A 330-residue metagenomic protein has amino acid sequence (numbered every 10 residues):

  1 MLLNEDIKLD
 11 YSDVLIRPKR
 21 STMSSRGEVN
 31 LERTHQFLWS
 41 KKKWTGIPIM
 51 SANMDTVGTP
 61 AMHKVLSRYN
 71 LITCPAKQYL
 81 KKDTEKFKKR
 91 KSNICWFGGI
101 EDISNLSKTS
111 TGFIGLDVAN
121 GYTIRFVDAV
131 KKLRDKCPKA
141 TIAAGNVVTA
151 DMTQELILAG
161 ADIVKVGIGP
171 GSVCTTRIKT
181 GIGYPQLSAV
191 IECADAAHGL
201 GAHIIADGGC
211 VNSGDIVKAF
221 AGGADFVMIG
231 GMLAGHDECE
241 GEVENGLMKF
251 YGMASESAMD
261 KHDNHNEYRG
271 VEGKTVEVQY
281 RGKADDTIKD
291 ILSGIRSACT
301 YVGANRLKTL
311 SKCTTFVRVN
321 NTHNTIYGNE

Functional and structural regions predicted by a protein language model:
M1-G27, A159, G181-A206, C210-E330: Alpha/beta catalytic cores of nucleotide-metabolism and tRNA/nucleoside-modifying enzymes
M1-H203, G231-H236: Active-site entrance/lid segments in N-terminal catalytic domains of soluble metabolic enzymes
